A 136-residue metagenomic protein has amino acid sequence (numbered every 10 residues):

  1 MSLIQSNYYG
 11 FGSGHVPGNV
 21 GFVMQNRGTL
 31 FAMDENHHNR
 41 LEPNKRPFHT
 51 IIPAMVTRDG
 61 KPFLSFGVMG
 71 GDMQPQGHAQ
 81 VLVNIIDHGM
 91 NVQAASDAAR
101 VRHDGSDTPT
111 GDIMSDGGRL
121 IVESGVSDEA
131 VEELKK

Functional and structural regions predicted by a protein language model:
M1-K135: Proteins synthesized as precursors that undergo proteolytic processing into mature forms
